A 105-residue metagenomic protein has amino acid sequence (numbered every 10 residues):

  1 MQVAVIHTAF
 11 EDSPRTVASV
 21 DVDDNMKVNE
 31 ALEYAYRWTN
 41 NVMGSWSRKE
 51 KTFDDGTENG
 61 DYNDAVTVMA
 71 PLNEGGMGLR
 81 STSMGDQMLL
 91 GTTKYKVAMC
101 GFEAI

Functional and structural regions predicted by a protein language model:
M1-Y62: N-terminal non-globular leader segments, chiefly Sec-dependent signal peptides
M43, D55, N59, E74-M77 (+2 more regions): Feature targets compositionally biased, intrinsically disordered low-complexity regions with long contiguous runs
A65-S81: Short alpha-helix capping/helix-loop boundary micro-motifs
M77-I105: Short, compact, well-ordered microdomains
